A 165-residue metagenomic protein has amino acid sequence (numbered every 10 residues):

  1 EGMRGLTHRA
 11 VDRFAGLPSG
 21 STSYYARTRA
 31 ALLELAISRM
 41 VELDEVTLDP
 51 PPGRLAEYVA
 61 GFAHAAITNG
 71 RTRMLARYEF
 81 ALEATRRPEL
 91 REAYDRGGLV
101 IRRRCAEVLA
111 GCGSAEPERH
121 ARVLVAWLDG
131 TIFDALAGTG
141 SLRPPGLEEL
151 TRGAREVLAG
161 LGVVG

Functional and structural regions predicted by a protein language model:
E1-A31, L35: Helix-turn-helix
S19-S21, R54, G97-E107: Anionic, Ser/Thr-rich low-complexity intrinsically disordered regions
R27-A31, T68, T85, E89 (+2 more regions): Residues in soluble alpha-helical coiled-coils and helical-bundle/repeat scaffolds
A31, L35, V46-M74, H120-L124: Hydrophobic alpha-helical connector segments
S38-L43: Short, basic, alpha-helical segments at the C-terminal edge of helix-turn-helix-like DNA-binding modules
F62-A63, R77, A81, L124 (+1 more regions): Short alpha-helical scaffolding segments that buttress acidic/His motifs in well-ordered protein cores
T68-E92: Amphipathic alpha-helical segments used for helix-helix packing
L90-R91, D95, L99, A110-G165: Hydrophobic/aromatic-rich alpha-helical bundle segments in the mid-to-C-terminal region
